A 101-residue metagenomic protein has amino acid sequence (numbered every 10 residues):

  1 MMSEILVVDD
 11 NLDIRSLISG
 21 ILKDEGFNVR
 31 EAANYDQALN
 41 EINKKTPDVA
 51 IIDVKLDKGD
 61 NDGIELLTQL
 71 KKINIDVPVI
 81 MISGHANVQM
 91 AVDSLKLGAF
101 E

Functional and structural regions predicted by a protein language model:
V8-D9, A32, A50: Conserved sequence signature across two-component system core domains
L12-R30: Two-component/phosphorelay signaling modules centered on CheY-like receiver
G26-Y35, E41: Short hydrophobic/Thr-rich beta-strand motif most characteristic of the beta2 strand and flanking loop of CheY-like
N40, D62-D76, D93: Short amphipathic alpha-helix used as the core "switch/output" element in two-component signaling
K45-L56: Active-site beta3 strand of CheY-like receiver
I73, H85-A86, L97: Short, conserved "switch-loop" micro-motifs in signal-transduction and mechanochemical regulators
